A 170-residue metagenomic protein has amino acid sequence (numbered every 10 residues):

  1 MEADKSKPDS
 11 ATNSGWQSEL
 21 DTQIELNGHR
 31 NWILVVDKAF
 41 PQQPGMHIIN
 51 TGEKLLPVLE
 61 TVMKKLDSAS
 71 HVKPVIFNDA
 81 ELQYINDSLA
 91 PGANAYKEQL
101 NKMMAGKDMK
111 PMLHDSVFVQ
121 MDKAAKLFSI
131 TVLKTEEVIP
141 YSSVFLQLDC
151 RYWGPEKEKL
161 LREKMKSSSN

Functional and structural regions predicted by a protein language model:
E2-L55: Long, hydrophobic N-terminal alpha-helical segment
G28-N31, P44-G45, S70-K73, L127-S129 (+1 more regions): Short coil/turn connectors at secondary-structure junctions
L34-V35, F77, F145: Structural motif
F40-Q42, I48-P74, N94-M112: Feature captures the catalytic cores and cofactor-binding loops of soluble hydro-lyases/lyases that act on carboxylate
P41, L82-I85: Short acidic, S/G/P-rich loop/turn micro-motifs used as interaction or catalytic elements
V75-E81: Short internal beta-strands
L89-N170: Glycine-rich, aromatic-bearing surface loops/beta-hairpins
